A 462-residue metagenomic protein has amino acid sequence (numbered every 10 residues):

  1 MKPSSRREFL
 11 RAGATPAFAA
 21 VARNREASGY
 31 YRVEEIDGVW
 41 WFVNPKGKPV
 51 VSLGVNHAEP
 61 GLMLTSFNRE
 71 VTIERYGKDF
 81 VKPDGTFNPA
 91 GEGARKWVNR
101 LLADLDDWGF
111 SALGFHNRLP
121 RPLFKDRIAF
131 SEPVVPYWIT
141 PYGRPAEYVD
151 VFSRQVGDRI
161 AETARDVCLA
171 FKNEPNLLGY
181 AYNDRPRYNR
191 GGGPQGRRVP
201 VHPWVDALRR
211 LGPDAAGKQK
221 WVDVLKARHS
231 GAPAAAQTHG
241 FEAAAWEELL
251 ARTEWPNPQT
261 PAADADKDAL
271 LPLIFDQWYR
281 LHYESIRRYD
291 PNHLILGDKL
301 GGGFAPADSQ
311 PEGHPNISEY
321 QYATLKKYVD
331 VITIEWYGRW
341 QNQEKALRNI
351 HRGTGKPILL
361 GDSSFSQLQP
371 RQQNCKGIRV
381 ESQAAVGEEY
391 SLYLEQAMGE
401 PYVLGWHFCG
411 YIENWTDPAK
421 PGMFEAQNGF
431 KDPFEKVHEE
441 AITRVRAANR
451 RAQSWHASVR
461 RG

Functional and structural regions predicted by a protein language model:
M1-P16: N-terminal secretory signal peptides and thylakoid transit peptides that target proteins across membranes
E26-P133, T140-N173, A265-I274, C409: Active-site-adjacent substrate/metal-binding segments within catalytic domains of carbohydrate-active enzymes
I36, P45, E174-E319: Polysaccharide-binding and catalytic clefts of secreted carbohydrate-active enzymes
K48, W108-A112, D126-A129, N173-G179 (+4 more regions): Loop/turn elements at helix/coil->beta-strand transitions in domains of secreted/extracellular proteins
G143-A146, A262, G355-G387: Active-site clefts of carbohydrate-active enzymes
L178, V380-M423: Substrate-binding cleft of secreted/luminal carbohydrate-active enzymes
L273-E284, D290-N374: Glycoside hydrolase catalytic-domain groove-lining segments
C409-G462: Aromatic-rich peripheral "rim/lid" segments of glycoside hydrolase catalytic domains that contact and position glycan
